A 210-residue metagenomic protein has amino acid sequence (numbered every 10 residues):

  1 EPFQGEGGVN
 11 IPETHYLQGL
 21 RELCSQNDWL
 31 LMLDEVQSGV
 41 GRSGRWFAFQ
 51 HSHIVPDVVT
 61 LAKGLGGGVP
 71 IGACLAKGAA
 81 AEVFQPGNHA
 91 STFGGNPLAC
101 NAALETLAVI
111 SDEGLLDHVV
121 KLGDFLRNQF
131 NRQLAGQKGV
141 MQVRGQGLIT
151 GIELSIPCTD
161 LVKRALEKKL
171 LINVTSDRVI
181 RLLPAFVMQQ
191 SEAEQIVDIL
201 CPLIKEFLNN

Functional and structural regions predicted by a protein language model:
E1-N210: Conserved N-terminal phosphate-binding loop of PLP-dependent enzymes in the Aspartate aminotransferase
